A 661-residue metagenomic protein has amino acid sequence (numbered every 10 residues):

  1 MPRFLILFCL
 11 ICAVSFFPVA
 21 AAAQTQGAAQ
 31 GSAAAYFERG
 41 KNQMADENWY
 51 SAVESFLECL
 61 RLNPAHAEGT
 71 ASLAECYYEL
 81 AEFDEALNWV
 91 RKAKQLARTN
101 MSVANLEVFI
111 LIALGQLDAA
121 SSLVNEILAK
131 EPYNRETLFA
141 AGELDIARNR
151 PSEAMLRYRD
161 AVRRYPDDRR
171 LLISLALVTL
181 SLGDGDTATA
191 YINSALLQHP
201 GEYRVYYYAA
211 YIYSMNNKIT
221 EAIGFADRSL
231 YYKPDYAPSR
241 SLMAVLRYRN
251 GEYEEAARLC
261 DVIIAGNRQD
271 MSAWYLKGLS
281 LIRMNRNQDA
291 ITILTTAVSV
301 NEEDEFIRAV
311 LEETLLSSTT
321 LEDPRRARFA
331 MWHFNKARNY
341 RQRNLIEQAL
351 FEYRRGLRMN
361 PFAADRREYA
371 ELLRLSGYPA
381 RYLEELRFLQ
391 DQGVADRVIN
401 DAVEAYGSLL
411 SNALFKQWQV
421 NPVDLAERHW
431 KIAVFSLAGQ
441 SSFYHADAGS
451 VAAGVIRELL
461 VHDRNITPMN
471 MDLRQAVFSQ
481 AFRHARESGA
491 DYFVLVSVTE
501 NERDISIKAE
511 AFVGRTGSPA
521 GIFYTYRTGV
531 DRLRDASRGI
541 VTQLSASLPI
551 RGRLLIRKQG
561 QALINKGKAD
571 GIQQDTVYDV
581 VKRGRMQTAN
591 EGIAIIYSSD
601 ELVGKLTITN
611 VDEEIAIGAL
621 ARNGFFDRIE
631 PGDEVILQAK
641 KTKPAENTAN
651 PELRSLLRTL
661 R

Functional and structural regions predicted by a protein language model:
Q30, P64, R98, P132 (+7 more regions): Short coil turns that delineate tetratricopeptide repeat
G31-L62, E79, A113, A140-A147 (+4 more regions): Alpha-helical segment of the N-proximal tetratricopeptide repeat
A33-A34, A67-E68, M101-S102, R135-E136 (+9 more regions): Helix-start (N-cap) detector for alpha-helical repeat units in TPR-like alpha-solenoids, especially tetratricopeptide
E38, S72, L106, A140 (+8 more regions): Canonical tetratricopeptide repeat
A45-D46, E79-L80, A113-L114, A147-R148 (+7 more regions): Register position in tetratricopeptide repeats
N193, L197, G224-D227, Y231 (+7 more regions): Surface-exposed, polar/charged interaction patches used for macromolecular assembly or partner binding
